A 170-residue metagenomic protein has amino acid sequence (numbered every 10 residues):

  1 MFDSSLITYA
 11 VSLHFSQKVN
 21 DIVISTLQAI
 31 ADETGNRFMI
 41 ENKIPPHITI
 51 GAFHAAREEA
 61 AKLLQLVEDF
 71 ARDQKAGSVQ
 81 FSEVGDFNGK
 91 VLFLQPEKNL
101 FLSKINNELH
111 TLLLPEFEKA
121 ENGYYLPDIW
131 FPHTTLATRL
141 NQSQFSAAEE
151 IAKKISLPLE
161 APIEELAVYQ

Functional and structural regions predicted by a protein language model:
M1-S78, F101-E160: Basic, often amphipathic N-terminal segments
A10, V91, E165: Short hydrophobic/aromatic beta-strand or adjacent loop that forms the aromatic wall/cage of a ligand/substrate-binding
I50, F93-L94, L136, V168: Short hydrophobic/aromatic-rich beta-strand segments that constitute the beta-sheet cores of beta-sandwich/beta-barrel
Q80-S82: Short, surface-exposed loop motifs enriched in S/T, G, D/E and P with embedded aromatic residues
V84-F87, E164-Q170: Glycine-rich beta-strand-turn "strand-cap" elements at beta-sheet edges
F87-K90, I129-W130: Acidic/polar active-site rim loop that often engages polyanionic ligands
K90-L100: Short, low-order "capping/linker" segments at domain edges
